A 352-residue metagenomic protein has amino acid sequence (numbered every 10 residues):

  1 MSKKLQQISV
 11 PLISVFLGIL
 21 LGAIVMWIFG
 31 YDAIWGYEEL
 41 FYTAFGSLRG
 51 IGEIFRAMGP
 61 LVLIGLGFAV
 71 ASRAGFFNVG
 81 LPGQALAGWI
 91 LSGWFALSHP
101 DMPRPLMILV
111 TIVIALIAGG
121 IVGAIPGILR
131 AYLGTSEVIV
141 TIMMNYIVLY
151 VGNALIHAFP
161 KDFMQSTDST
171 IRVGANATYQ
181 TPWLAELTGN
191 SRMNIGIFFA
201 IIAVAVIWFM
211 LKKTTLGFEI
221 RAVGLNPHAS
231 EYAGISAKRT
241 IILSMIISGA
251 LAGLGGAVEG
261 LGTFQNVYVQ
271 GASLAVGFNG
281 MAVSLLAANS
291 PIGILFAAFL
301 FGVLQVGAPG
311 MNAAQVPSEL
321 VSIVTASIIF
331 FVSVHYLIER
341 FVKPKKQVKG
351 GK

Functional and structural regions predicted by a protein language model:
M1-L17, A23-W27, L225, Y232 (+2 more regions): Cytosolic-side transmembrane-helix boundaries in multi-pass membrane proteins
V25-F29, W35, F45-H99, I112 (+3 more regions): Single transmembrane alpha-helix segments in multi-pass membrane proteins
Y31-W35, S72-W89, A131-V140, E219 (+4 more regions): Short, non-helical or kinked segments that cap or interrupt transmembrane helices
M58-A69, Q84, I90, G120-A124 (+8 more regions): Hydrophobic alpha-helical segments embedded in the membrane of multi-pass proteins
E137-I139, S166, N194-F199, G271 (+2 more regions): Loop-to-transmembrane alpha-helix initiation sites
T141, N145-K213, G350-G351: Transmembrane helix-bundle core of multi-pass membrane transporters and related energy-transducing complexes
T188-N266, P291-I292: Helix-loop-helix "hairpin" substructures at the membrane interface of multi-pass membrane proteins
I246-A252, G256-A326: Transmembrane alpha-helical segments in multi-pass inner-membrane proteins
